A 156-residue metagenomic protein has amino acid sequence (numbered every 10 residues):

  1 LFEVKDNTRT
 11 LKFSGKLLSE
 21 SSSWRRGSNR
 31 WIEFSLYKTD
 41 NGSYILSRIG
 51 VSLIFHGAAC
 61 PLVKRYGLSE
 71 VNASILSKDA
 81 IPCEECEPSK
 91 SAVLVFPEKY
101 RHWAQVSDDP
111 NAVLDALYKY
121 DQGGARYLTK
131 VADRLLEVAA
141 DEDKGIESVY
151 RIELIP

Functional and structural regions predicted by a protein language model:
L1-R25: Negatively charged, low-complexity tracts enriched in Asp/Glu with abundant Ser/Thr
D6, I54-F55: Alpha-helical membrane insertion/targeting regions
K16-Y44: Amphipathic, interaction-prone secondary-structure segments
R25, S52, D109-P110: A short, sequence-level motif marking secondary-structure junctions
R30, F34, F55-G57, P61: Acidic, serine/threonine-rich low-complexity disordered tracts
N41-S43, I49-S52, A58-A59: Predominantly late transmembrane helices and immediately cytosolic-facing juxtamembrane segments
V63-K90: Long intrinsically disordered, low-complexity regions that are acidic and Ser/Thr-rich
I81-P156: Low-complexity intrinsically disordered segments
